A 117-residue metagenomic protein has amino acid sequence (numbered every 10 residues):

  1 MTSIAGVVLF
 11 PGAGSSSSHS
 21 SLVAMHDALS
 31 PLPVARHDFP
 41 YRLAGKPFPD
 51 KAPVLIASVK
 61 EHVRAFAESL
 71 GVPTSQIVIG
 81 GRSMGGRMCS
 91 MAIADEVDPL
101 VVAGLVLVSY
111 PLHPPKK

Functional and structural regions predicted by a protein language model:
M1-Q76, R87, M91: Serine-hydrolase catalytic machinery in alpha/beta-hydrolase-like enzymes
H62-K117: Primarily recognizes the serine-hydrolase "nucleophile elbow" in alpha/beta-hydrolase and SGNH/GDSL folds
